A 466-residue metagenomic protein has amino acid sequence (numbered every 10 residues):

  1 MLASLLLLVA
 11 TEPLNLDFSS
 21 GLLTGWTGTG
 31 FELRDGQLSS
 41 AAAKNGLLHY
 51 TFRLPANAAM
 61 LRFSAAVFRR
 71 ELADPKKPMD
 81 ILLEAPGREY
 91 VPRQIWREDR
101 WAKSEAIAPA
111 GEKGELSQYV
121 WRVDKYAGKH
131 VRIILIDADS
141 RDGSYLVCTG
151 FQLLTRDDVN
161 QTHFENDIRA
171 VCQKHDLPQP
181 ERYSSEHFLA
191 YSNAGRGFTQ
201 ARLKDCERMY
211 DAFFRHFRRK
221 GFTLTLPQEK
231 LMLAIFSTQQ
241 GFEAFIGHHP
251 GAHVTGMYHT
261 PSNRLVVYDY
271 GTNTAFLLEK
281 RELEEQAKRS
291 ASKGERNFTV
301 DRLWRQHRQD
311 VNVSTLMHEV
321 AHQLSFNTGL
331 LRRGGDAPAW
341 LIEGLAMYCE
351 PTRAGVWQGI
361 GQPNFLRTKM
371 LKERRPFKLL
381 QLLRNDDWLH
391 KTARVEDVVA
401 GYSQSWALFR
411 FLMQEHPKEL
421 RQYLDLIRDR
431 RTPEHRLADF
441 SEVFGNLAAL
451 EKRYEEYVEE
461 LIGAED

Functional and structural regions predicted by a protein language model:
V9-G30, G150-R169: Extracellular carbohydrate-recognition regions
T27-G46: Short carbohydrate-recognition loop motifs
N45, D74-K76, G114-E115, D139-L154: Extracellular carbohydrate recognition
N45-L47, L54-S64, A127-R132: Extended extracellular/luminal ectodomain segments enriched in beta-structured repeat modules
P55-A58, A66-K77, S140-S144: Extended, low-complexity, turn-rich repeat/linker tracts enriched in Gly/Pro/Ser/Thr and Asp/Glu that occur
P86-K129, L135-L146: Extracellular carbohydrate recognition and processing domains and analogous Trp-centered ligand-binding platforms
H175-D176, M257-S262, V311, R332-D466: Acidic/His/Gly-enriched intrinsically disordered linker/tail segments that often contain short helix/coil "MoRF-like"
Q179-R333, P338, P433-E442: Juxtacatalytic substrate-recognition/specificity segment
